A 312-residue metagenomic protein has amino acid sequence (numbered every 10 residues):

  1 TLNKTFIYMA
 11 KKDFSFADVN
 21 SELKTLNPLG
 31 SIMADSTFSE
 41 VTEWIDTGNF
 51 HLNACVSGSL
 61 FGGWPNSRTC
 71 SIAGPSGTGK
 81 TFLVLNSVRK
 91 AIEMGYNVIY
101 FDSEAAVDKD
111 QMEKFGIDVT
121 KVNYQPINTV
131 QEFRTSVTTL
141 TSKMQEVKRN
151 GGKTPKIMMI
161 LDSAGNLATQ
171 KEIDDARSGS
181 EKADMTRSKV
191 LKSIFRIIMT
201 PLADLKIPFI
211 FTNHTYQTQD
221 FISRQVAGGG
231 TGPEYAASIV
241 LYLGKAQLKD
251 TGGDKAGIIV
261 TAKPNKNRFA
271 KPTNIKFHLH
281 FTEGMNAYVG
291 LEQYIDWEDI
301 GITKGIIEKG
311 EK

Functional and structural regions predicted by a protein language model:
T1-Y8: Short, Lys/Arg-enriched N-terminal segments with co-localized hydrophobic residues within the first ~10-30 amino acids
A10-V122, F133-S142: The Walker A/P-loop phosphate-binding site
V107, L167-A168, T218-Q219: Catalytic P-loop NTPase motifs of RecA-like helicase/translocase cores
V122-N128: Short acidic-hydrophobic, aromatic-tinged amphipathic segments that line or gate anion-handling sites
N128-D204: Phosphate-binding/switch loop-helix module in NTP-utilizing enzymes
D184-K304: Phosphate-binding/switch region of NTP-binding enzymes
